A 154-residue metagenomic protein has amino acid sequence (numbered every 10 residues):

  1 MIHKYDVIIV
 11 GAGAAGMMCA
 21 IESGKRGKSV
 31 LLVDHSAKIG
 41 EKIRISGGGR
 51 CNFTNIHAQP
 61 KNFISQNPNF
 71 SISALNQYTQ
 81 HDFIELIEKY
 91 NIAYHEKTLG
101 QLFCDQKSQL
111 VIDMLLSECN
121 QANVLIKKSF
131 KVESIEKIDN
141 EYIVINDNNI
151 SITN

Functional and structural regions predicted by a protein language model:
H3-Y5, N146-N154: Core beta-strand elements of the Rossmann-like FAD/NAD(P) dinucleotide-binding domain in flavoenzyme oxidoreductases
Y5-L32: N-terminal Rossmann-like FAD-binding beta1-loop-alpha1 element of flavoenzymes
G16-M18, I39-K42: Short N-terminal binding/cap micro-motifs at the start of the first secondary-structure element
G48-T98: Glycine-rich active-site loop/strand segments that organize a redox cofactor
S71-T79, T98-S117, K127: Short beta-strand to alpha-helix junction loop
K128-Y142: A conserved short coil-to-beta-strand element within the FAD-binding core of flavoproteins
